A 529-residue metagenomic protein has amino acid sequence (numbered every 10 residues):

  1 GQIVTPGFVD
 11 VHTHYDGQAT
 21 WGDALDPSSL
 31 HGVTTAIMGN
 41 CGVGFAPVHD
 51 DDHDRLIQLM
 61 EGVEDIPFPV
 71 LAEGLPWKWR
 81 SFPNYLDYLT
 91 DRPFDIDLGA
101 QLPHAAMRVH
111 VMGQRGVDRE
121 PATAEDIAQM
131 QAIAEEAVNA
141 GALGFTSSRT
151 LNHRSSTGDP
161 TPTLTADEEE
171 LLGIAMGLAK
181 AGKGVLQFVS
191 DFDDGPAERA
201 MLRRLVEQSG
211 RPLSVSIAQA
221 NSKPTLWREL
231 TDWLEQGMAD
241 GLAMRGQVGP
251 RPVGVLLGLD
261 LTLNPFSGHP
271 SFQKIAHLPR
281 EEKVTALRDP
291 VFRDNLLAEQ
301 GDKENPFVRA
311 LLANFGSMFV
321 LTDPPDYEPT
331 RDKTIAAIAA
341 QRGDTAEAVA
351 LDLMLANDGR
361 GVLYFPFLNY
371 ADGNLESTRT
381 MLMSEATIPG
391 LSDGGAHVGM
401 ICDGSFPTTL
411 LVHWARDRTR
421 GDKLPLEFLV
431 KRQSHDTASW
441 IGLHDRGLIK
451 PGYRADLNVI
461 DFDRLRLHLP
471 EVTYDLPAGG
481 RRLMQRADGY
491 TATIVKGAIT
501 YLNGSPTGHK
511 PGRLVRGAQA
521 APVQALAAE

Functional and structural regions predicted by a protein language model:
G1, H12, G32, L98 (+9 more regions): Divalent metal-coordination and catalytic microenvironments
G1-G39, R486, V495, L526: Replace "His-x-His-based motif
Q2, G42-V43, T150-N152, D193 (+9 more regions): Short, glycine-/Ser/Thr-/acidic-enriched flexible segments
F8, V33, A142-L143, K183 (+1 more regions): A structural motif
W21-G144: Divalent-metal coordination cores built from histidine and acidic residues
Y85-L89, D95, Q101-V111, D118-D126 (+3 more regions): Active-site neighborhoods of metal-dependent hydrolases
V362-D372, T378, P425-V430, A438-V472: Acidic, glycine-enriched loop/beta-strand segments at the rims of small-molecule binding/catalytic pockets
E376, T380-T387, F406, V459-R513: C-terminal cap of metal-dependent C-N hydrolases
